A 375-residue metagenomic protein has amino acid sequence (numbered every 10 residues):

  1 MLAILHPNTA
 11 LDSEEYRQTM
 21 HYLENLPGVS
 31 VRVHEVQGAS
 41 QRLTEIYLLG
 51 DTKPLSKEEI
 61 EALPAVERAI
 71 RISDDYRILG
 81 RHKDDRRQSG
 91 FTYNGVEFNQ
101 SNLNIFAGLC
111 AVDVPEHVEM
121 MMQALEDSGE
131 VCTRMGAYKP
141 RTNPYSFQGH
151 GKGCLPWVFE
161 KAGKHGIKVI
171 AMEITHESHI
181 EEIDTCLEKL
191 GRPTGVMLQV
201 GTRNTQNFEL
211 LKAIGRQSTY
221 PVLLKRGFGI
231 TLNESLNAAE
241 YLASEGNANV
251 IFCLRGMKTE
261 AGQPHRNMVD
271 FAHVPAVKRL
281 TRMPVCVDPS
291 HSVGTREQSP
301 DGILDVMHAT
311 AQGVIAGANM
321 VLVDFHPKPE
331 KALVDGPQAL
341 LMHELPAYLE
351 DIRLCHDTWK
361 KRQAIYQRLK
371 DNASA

Functional and structural regions predicted by a protein language model:
M1, A10, T19-Y22, Q312-A375: Structured C-terminal cap/extension of enzyme domains
M1-F106: Non-catalytic terminal accessory/regulatory regions of metabolic enzymes
Y93, Q206-F325: Catalytic alpha/beta core domains of metabolic enzymes, predominantly
L103-L109, V131-G136, V169-M172, V196-V200 (+4 more regions): Hydrophobic faces of well-ordered beta-strands that scaffold small-molecule active sites in alpha/beta enzyme cores
L103-M120, N143-G149, V169-I174, Q199-T202 (+2 more regions): Active-site mouth loops of central-metabolism enzymes
R134-G153, F325-G336: Glycine-rich, proline-tolerant flexible connector loops at the mouths of alpha/beta enzymes
P140-G195, N207-E209: N-terminal active-site wall of soluble small-molecule enzyme domains
F147-M172, I214-P221, F271-V287, Q338-W359: Alpha-helix-loop-beta-strand connector modules within alpha/beta enzyme cores
